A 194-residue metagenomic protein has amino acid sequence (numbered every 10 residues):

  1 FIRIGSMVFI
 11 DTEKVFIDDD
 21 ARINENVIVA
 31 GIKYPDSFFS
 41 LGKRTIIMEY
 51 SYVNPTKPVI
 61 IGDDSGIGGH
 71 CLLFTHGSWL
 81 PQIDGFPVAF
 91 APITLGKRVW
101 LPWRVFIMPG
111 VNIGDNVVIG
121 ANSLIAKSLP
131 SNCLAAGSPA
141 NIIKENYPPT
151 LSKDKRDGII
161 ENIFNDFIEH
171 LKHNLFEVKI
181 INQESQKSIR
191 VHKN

Functional and structural regions predicted by a protein language model:
F1-V111, S138-P139, E145-Y147: Flexible, glycine/small-residue-enriched loop-and-beta-strand segment within the central core of proteins
D64, G77, S138-N194: Terminal amphipathic alpha-helical/low-complexity segments used for targeting or macromolecular assembly
G69, A121, S131: Residues that flank catalytic or metal-binding motifs in active/ligand-binding sites
V111, N122-S123, L129: Short beta-to-alpha loop/turn elements within the nucleotide-binding domains of ABC transporters
P130-S131, P139: Proline-centered helix-kink/hinge sites
A135: Conserved active-site beta-strand element of glycosyltransferases/polysaccharide synthases
